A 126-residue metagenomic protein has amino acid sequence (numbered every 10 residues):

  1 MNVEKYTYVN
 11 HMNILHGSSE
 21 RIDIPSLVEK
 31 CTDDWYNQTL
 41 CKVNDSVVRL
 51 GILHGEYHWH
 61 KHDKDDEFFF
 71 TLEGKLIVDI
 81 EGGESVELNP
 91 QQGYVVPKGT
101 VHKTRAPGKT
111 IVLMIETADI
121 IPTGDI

Functional and structural regions predicted by a protein language model:
M1-R49: A short, N-terminal "cap"/entry segment at the start of jelly-roll beta-barrel domains of the cupin/DSBH fold
D33-D34, V47-D63: Conserved short histidine dyad/triad with adjacent acidic residue
N44, L72-E73, N89-P90, G108 (+1 more regions): A cytosolic small-molecule/anion-sensing beta-strand core signal
S46-V47, L76, E84, T100: Short acidic/polar mixed-charge low-complexity motifs
I52-L53, H62-D79, I115: Short, conserved beta-strand element in jelly-roll/cupin
D79-E81, R105: A generic structural motif
G82-K98: Short acidic-glycine-tyrosine-enriched beta hairpin
K98-I126: Ligand-binding loop in jelly-roll beta-barrel domains
